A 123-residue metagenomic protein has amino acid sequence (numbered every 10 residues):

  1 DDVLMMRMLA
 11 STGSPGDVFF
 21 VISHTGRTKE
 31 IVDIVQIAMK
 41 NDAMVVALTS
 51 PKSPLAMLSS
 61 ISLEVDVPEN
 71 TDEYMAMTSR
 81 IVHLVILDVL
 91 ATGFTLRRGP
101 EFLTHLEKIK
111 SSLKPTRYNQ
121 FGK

Functional and structural regions predicted by a protein language model:
D1-V85, V89-G99: Glycine-rich phosphate-binding loops that contact phosphosugars or nucleotide phosphates
R97-K123: Internal, active-site/partner-interface "lid" segment
